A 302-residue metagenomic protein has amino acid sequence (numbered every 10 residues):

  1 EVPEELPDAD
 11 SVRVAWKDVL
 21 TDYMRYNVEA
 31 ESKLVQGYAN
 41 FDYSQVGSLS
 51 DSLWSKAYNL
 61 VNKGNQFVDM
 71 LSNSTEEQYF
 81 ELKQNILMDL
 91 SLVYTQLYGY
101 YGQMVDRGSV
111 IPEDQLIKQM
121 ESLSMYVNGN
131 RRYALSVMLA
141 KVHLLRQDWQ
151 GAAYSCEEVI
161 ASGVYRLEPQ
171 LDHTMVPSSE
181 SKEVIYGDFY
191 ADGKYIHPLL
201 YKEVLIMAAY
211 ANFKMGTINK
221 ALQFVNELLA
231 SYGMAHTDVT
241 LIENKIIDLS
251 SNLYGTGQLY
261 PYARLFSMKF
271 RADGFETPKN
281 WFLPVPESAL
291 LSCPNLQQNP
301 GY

Functional and structural regions predicted by a protein language model:
E1-K33, D273-Y302: Membrane-proximal, proline-rich intrinsically disordered regions
L6, R13, Y23, R146-K202 (+1 more regions): Extended ligand-binding clefts on enzyme/binding-domain cores
Y23, L71, V127, S162-V164 (+2 more regions): Alpha-helical junction/boundary sensor with strong preference for TPR arrays
Y38-Y100, Q119-G129, A211, E227-A230: Conserved, well-structured interaction surfaces
L97-Q119: Short coil/linker segments at helix-helix boundaries
